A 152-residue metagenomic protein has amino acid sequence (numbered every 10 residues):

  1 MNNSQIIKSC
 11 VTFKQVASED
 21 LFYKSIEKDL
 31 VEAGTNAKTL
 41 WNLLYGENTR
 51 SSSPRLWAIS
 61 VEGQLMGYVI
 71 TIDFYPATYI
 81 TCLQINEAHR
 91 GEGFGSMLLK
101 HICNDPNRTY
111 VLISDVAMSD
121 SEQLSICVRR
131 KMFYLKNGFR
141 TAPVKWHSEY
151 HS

Functional and structural regions predicted by a protein language model:
N2-Y45, A58: Short amphipathic alpha-helix that is part of the acyltransferase structural core
E47-A58, Y79: A short helix-loop-beta-strand connector motif used in the catalytic cores of GNAT acetyltransferases and, in some
A58, G63-D73, A77-Q84: Conserved beta-strand in the GNAT
A58, Y110-I113, T141-P143: A structural signal for short, well-ordered beta-strand segments and their strand-loop junctions that often border
D73-T81, R90, R108, Y150-H151: A conserved beta-turn-beta hairpin within the catalytic core of GNAT-like acetyltransferases that forms part
I85, G91-D105: Conserved acetyl-CoA-binding loop-helix of GNAT-fold acetyltransferases
P106-I126: Conserved GNAT acetyl-CoA-binding A-motif
E122-L124, V128-S152: Conserved catalytic-core motifs of GNAT/GCN5-like acyltransferases
